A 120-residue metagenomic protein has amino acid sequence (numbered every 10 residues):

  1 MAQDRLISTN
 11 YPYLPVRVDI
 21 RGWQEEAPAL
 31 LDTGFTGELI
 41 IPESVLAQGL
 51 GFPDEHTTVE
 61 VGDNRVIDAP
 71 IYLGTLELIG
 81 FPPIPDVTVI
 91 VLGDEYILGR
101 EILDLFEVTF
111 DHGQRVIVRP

Functional and structural regions predicted by a protein language model:
M1-P120: Pepsin/retropepsin-fold aspartyl endopeptidases
